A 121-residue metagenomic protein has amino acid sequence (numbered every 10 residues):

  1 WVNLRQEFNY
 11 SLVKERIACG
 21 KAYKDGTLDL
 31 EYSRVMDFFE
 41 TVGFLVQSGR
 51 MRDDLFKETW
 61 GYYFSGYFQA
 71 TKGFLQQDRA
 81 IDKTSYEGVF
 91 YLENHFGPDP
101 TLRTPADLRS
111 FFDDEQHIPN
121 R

Functional and structural regions predicted by a protein language model:
W1-R121: Amphipathic alpha-helical "stem/stalk" segments
